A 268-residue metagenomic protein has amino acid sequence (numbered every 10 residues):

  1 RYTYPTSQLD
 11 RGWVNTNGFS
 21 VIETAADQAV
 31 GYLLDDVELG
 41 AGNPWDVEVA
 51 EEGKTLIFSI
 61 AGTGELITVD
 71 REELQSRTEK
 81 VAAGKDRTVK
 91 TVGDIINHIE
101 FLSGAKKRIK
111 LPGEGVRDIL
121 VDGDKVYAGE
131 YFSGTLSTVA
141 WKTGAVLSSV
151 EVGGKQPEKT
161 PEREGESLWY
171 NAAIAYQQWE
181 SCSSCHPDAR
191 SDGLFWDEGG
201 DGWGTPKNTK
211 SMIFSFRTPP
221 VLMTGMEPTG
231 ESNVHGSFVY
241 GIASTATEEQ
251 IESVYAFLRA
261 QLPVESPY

Functional and structural regions predicted by a protein language model:
R1-R11, N15-Y268: Periplasmic c-type cytochrome electron-transfer domains
